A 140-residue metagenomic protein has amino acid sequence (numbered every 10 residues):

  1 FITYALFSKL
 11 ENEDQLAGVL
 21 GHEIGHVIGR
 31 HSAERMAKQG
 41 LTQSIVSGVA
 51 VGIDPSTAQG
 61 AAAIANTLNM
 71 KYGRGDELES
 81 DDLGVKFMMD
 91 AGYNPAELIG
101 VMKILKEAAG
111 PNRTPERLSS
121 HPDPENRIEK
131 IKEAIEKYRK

Functional and structural regions predicted by a protein language model:
F1-K140: A Zn2+-metalloprotease active-site environment signal
